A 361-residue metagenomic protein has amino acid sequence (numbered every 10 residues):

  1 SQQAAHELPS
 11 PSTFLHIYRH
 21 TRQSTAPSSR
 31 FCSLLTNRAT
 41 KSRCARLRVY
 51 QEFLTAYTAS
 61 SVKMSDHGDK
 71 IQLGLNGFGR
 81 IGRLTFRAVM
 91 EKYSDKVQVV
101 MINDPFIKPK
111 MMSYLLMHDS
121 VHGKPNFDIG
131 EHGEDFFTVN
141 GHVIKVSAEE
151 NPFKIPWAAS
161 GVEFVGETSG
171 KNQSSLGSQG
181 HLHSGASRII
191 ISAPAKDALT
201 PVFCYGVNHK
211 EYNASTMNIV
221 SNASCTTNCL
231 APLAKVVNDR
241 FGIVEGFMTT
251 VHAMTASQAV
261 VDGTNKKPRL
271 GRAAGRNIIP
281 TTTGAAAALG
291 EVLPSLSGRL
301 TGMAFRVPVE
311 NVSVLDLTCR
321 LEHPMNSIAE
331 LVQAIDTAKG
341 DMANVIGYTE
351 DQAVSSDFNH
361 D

Functional and structural regions predicted by a protein language model:
Q3, L8, S24: Cationic, low-complexity basic patches in intrinsically disordered or flexible, solvent-exposed regions
F14-K63: N-terminal mitochondrial targeting presequence
V62-G271: N-terminal Rossmann-like NAD(P) cofactor-binding subdomain of oxidoreductases, focused on the glycine-rich
D66-H67, G302, V314-D361: C-terminal active-site/capping subdomain that shapes the small-molecule cofactor and substrate pocket of enzyme
G82, S174, A223-T226, L230 (+4 more regions): Generic structural signal for well-ordered, non-membrane alpha-helical segments in soluble metabolic enzymes
F86, Q179, A231-N238, T249 (+4 more regions): Predominant activation on well-ordered alpha-helical scaffold segments within soluble catalytic domains
F203, I219, V261, I278 (+3 more regions): Short clusters of hydrophobic/aromatic residues that line enzyme substrate/ligand-binding pockets
N238-E310: Acidic, glycine-rich segments within the central catalytic cores of soluble metabolic enzymes that bind/position
